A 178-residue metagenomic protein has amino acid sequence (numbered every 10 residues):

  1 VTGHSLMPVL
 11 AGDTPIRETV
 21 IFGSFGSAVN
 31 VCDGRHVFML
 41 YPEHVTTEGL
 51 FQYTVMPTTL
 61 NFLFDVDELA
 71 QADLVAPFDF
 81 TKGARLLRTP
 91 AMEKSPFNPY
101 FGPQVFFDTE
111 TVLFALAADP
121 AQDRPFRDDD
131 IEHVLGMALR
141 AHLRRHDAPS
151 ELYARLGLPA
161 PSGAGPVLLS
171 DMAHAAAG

Functional and structural regions predicted by a protein language model:
V1-V112: C-terminal cap/loop subdomain of S1 sulfatases and analogous C-terminal strand-loop tails that border
V75-V112, L116-G178: Long, internal low-complexity/basic segments
